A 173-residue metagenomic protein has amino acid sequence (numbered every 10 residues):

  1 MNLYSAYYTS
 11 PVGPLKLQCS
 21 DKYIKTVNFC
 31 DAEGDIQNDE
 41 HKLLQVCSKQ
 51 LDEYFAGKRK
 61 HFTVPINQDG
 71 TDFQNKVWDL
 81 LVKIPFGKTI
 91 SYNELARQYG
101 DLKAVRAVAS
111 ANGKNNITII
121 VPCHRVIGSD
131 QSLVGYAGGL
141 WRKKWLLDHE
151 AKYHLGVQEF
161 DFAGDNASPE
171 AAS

Functional and structural regions predicted by a protein language model:
M1-K103, H149, Y153-S173: Basic nucleic-acid-binding alpha-helical/helix-turn surface characteristic of O6-alkylguanine DNA
V105-W145: Short glycine/serine-rich loop segments
